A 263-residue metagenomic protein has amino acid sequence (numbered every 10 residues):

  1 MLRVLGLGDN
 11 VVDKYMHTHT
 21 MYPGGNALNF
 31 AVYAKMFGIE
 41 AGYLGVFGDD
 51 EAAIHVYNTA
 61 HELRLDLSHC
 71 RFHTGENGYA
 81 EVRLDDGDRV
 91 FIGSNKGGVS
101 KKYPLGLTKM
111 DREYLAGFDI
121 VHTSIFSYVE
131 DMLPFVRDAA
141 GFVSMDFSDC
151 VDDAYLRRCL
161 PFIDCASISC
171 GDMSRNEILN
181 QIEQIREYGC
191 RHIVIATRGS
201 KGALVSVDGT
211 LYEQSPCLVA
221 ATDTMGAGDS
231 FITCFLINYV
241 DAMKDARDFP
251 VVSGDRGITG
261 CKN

Functional and structural regions predicted by a protein language model:
M1-L5: Extreme N-terminal starter segment of soluble prokaryotic enzymes
G6, H69, T123, M145 (+1 more regions): General beta-strand structural signal in soluble alpha/beta enzymes
D9-N10, S230: Active-site metal-binding loops of divalent metal-dependent hydrolases
V12-H17, M21, I39-I120: Conserved N-terminal subdomain of the carbohydrate kinase-like
A27-M36: Histidine-anchored nucleotide/phosphate-binding helix
I120-Q184, K201-G202: Conserved beta-alpha-beta core of the PfkB/ribokinase-like small-molecule kinase fold
L179-N263: Conserved phosphate-binding/catalytic region of the ribokinase-like
